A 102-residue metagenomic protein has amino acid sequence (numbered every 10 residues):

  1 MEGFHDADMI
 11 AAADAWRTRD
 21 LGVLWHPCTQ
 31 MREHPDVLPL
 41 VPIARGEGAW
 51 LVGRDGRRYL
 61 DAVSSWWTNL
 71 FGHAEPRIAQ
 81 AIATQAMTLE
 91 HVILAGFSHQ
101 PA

Functional and structural regions predicted by a protein language model:
E2-D6, I10, R58-A102: Glycine-rich loop-to-alpha-helix module at the N-terminal edge of alpha/beta enzyme cores
E2-E47, T88: Active-site-adjacent loop/helix segments that line or gate small-molecule/cofactor pockets in enzymes
R19, C28, G53, N69-L70: Enriched - but not universal
R19-L21, W50-R54, E75-A81: Short hydrophobic/aromatic-rich motifs at helix boundaries and adjacent loops
L40-A62: Active-site and channel-lining beta-strand-loop segments that bind or position nucleotide-derived/phosphorylated
